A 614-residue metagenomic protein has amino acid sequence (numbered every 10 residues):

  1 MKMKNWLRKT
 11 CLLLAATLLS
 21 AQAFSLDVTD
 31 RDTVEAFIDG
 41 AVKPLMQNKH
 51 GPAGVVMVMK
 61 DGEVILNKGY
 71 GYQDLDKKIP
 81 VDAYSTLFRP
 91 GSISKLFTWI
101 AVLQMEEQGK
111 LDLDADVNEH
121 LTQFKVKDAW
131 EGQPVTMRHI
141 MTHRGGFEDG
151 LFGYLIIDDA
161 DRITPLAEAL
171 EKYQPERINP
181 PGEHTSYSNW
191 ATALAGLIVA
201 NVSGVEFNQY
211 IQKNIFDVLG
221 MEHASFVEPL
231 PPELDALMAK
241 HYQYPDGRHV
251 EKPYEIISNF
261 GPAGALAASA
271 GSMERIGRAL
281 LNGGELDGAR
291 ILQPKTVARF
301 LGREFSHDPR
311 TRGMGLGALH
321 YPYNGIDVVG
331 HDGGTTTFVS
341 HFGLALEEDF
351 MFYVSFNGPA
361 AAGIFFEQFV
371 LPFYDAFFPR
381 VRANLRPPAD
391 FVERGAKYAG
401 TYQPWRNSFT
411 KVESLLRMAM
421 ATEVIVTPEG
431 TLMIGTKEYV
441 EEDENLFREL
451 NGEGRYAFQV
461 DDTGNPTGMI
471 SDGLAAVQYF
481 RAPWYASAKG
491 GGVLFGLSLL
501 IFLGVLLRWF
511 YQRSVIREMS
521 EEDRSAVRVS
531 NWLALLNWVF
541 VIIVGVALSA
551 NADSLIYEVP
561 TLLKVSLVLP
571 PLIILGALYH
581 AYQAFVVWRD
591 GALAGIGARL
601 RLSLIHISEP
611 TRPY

Functional and structural regions predicted by a protein language model:
S20-A23: N-terminal signal peptide c-region/cleavage motif recognized by signal peptidases
L26-F88, K110-D112, E119-H120, K127 (+4 more regions): Short, conserved catalytic-motif segment at the N-terminal edge
P44-V55, K77-H139, R177-A191, G261-G264: Short active-site loop at a secondary-structure junction that contains or immediately precedes the catalytic residue(s)
K68-D74, A129-L346, F373: Short, surface-exposed loop or secondary-structure junction motifs that flank catalytic or metal-binding residues
H341-G358, T467-S471: Short, well-ordered beta-strand elements
V354-R417, D472-W538, I542, A550-S554: Short, gly/Ser/Thr-rich active-site loops of penicillin-recognizing serine hydrolases
N451-F480: Extended, hydrophilic extramembrane loops/domains of integral membrane proteins
I605-E609, P613-Y614: Single conserved hydrophobic/aromatic residue that forms the stacking wall/gate of nucleotide- or nucleobase-binding
